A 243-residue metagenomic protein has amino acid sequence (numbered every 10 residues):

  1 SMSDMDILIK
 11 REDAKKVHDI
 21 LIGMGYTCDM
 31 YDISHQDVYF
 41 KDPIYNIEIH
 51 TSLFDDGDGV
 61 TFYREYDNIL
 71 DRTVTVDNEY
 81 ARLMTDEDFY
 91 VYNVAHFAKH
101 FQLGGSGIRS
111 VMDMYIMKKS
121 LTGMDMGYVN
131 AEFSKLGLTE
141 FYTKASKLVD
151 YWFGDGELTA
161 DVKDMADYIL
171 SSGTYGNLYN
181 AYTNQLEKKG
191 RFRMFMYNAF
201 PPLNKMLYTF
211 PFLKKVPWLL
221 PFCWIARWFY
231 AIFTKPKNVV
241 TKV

Functional and structural regions predicted by a protein language model:
S1-S3, I9-V243: Conserved NTP-donor binding/palm subdomain of two-metal-ion nucleotidyltransferases/polymerases, i.e., the charged
